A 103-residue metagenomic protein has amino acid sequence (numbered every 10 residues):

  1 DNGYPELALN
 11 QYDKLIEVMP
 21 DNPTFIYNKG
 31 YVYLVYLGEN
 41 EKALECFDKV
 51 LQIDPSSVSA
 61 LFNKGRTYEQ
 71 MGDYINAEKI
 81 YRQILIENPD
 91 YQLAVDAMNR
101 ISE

Functional and structural regions predicted by a protein language model:
D1-K14, Y36-K49, M71-Q83: Structural signature of tandem alpha-helical TPR/SEL1-like repeats, specifically the intra-repeat loop/turn
Y31-V32, R66, R100: Residue-level recognition of tetratricopeptide repeat
S59-E69: Alpha-helical protein-protein interaction scaffolds
